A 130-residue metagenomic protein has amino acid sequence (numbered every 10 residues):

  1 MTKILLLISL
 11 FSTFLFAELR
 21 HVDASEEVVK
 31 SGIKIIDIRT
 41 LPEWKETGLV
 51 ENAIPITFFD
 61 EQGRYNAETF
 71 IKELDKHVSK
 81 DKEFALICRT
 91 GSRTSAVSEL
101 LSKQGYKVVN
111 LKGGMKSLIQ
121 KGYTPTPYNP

Functional and structural regions predicted by a protein language model:
I4-T13: Sec-dependent N-terminal signal peptides
F16-S31, P42-E83, S92-P130: Rhodanese-like catalytic fold shared by cysteine-dependent sulfurtransferases and DSP/PTP-type phosphatases
K34-R39: Short hydrophobic beta-strand that contains or immediately precedes a catalytic carboxylate
L86-C88: Short, surface-exposed ligand- or partner-binding patches at beta-edge/loop junctions that are enriched in aromatics
